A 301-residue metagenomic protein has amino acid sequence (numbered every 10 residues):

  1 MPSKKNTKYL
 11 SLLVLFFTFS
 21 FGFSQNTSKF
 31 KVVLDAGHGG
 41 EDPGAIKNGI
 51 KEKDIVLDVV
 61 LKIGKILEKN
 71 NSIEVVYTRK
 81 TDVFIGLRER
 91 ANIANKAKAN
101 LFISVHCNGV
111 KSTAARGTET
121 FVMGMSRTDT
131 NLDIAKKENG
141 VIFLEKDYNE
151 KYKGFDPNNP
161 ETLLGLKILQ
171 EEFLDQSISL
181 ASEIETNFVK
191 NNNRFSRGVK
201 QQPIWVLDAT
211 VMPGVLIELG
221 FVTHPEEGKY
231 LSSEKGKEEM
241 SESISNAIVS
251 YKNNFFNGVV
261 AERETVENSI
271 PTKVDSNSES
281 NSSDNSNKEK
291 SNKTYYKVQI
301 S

Functional and structural regions predicted by a protein language model:
M1-F30: Bacterial Sec-dependent N-terminal signal peptides
P2, F23-Q25, N257, A261 (+1 more regions): Short linear recognition/processing motifs and adjacent strand/loop elements at protein termini and domain edges
Q25-F155, Q170-L174, I178-S182, K229 (+2 more regions): Catalytic-core regions of hydrolytic enzymes
K31, N100, M212-G214, Y295: Structural motif
V33, G44, T162-V259: Active-site-adjacent mobile loop/cap segments within catalytic or ligand-binding domains
K151-P160, L216: Flexible hinge/switch segments at interdomain interfaces of large molecular machines
S278: Conserved HRD-motif arginine in the catalytic loop of eukaryotic-like protein kinases
D284-S301: Solvent-exposed beta-strand motifs enriched in subsets of small alpha/beta binding domains, especially certain
